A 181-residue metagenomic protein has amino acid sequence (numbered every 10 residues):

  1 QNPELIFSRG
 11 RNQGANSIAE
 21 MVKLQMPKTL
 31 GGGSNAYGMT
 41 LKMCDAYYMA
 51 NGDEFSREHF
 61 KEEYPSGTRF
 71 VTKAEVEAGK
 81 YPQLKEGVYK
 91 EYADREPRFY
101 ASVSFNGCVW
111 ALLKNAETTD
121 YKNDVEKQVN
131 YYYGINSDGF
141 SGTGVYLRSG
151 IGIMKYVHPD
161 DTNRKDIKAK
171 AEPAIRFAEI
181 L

Functional and structural regions predicted by a protein language model:
Q1-G139: An aromatic- and glycine-enriched ligand-binding surface/loop that stacks and positions planar moieties
V88, F105, V109, T143-L181: Conserved, well-structured interaction surfaces
